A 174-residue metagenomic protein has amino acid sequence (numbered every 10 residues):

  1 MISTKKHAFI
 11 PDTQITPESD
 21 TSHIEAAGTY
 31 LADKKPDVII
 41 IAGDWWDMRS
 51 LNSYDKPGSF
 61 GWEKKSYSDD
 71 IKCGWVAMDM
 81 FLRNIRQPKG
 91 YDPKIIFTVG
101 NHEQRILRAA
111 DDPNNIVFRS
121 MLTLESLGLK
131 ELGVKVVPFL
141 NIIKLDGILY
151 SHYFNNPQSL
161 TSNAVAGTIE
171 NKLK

Functional and structural regions predicted by a protein language model:
M1-S3: Glycine- and charge-rich intrinsically disordered segments
K5-P17, G147-N156: Active-site-proximal beta-strand elements of phosphoester/diester hydrolases
I15-K130: Core catalytic region of metal-dependent phosphoesterases/phosphodiesterases, especially metallo-beta-lactamase-like
I106-K174: Acidic, His/Gly-enriched loop-helix segments that form or flank divalent-metal centers in metallo-dependent hydrolases
